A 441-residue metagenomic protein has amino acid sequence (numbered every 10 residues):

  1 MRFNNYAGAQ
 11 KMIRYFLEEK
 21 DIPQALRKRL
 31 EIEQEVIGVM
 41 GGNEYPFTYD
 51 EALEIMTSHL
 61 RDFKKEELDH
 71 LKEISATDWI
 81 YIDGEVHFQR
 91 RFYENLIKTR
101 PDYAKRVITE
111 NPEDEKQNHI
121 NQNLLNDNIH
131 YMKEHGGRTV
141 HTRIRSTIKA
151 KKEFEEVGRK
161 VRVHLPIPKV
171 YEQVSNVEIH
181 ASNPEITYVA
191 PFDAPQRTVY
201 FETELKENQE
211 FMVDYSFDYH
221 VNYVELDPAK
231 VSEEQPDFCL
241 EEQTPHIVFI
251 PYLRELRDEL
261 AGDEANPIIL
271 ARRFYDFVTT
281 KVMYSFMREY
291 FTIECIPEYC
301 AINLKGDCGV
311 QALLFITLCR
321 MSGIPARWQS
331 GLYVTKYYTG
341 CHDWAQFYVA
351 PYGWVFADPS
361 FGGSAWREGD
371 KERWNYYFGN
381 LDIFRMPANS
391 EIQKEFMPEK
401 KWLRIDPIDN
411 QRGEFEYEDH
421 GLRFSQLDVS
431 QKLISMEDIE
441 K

Functional and structural regions predicted by a protein language model:
R2-F3, P23, V310-K400: Hydrophobic/aromatic-rich core segments of domains that either
N4, P191-P195, Y200, L205-I302: Acidic low-complexity segments
M12-F16, K20: Inward-facing hydrophobic residues that define packing positions of alpha-helical scaffold repeats
R29-V221: Intrinsically disordered, low-complexity N-terminal segments that are enriched in acidic
V163, F274, A345: Terminal peptide-recognition signature
P267-F274, L304-C319: Active-site nucleophilic cysteine motif
G379-K441: Low-complexity, Gly/Ser/Thr/Pro-rich intrinsically disordered linker/tail segments
